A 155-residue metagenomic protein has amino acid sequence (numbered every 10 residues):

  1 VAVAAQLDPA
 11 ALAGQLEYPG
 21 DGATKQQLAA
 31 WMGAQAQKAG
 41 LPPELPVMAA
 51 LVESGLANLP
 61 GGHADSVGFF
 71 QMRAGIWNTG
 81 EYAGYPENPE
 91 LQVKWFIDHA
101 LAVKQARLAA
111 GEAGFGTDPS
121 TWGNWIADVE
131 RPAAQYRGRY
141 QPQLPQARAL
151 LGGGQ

Functional and structural regions predicted by a protein language model:
V1-Q27, W31-G40, Y136-Q155: Intrinsically disordered, low-complexity, Pro/Ser/Thr/Asn/Gly/Ala-rich spacer/linker segments adjacent to signal
V3-Q27, G55-N124, D128-R131, Q135: Peptidoglycan-targeting cell-wall enzymes and recognition modules
G33, L41-L56, A127-E130: Short, functionally critical alpha-helical segments immediately adjacent to catalytic or ligand/cofactor-binding
K38-P43, T121-W122: Helix N-cap / loop-to-helix initiation motif
L51, G68-F69, R148: A sequence-level detector of short, solvent-exposed, charge-rich linear segments
